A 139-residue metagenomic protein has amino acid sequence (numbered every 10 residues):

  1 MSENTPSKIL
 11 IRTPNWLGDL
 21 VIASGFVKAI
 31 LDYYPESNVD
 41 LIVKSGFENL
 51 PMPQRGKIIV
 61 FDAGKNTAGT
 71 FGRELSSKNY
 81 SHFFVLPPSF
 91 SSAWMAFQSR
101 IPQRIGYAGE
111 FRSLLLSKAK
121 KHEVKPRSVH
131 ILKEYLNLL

Functional and structural regions predicted by a protein language model:
M1-L139: Catalytic machinery of carbohydrate-active enzymes, primarily nucleotide-sugar-dependent glycosyltransferases
